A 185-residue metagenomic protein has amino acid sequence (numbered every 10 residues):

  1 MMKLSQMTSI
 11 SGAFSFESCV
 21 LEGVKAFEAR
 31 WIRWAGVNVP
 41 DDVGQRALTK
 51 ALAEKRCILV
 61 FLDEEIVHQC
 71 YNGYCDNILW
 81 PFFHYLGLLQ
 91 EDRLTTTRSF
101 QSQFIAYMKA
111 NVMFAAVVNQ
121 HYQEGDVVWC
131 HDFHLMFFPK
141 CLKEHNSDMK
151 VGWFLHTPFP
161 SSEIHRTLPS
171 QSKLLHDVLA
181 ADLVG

Functional and structural regions predicted by a protein language model:
M1-G185: Catalytic cores of carbohydrate-active enzymes across secretory and cytosolic contexts
